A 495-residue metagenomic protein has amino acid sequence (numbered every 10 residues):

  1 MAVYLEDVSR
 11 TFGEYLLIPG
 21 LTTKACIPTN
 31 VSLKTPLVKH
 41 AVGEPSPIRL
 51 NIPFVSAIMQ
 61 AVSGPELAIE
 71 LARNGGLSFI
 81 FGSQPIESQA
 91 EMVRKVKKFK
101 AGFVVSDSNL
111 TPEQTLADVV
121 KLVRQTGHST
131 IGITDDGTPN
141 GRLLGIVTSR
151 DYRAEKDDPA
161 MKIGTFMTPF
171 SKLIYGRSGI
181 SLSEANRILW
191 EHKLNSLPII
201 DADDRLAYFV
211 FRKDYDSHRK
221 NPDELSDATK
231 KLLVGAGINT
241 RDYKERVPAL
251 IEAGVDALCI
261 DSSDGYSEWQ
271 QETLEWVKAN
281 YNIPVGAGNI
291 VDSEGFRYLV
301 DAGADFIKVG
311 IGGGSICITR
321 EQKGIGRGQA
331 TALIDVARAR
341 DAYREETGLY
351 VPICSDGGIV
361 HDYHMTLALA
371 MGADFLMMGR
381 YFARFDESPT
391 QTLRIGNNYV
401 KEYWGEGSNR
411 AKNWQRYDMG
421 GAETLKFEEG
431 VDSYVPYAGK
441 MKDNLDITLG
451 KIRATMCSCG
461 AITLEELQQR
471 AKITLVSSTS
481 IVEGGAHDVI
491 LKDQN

Functional and structural regions predicted by a protein language model:
M1-L21, S108-T111, Y175-R177, S183-E184 (+3 more regions): Alpha/beta catalytic cores of nucleotide-metabolism and tRNA/nucleoside-modifying enzymes
T29-L50, V55-M59, S88-H128, I133-D136 (+5 more regions): Bateman/CBS regulatory modules and CBS-like beta-alpha motifs in cytosolic regions of diverse proteins
G43-P47, A72, K97, V120-R124 (+7 more regions): Surface-exposed amphipathic alpha-helices with a cationic face
P47-S56, G102-D107, F170, D227-A236 (+3 more regions): Short beta-strand/loop segments at the ligand-binding rim of alpha/beta enzyme cores
E66-I69, Y243-A253, V291-V309, I359-D374: Catalytic cores of alpha/beta
F79-Q84, N109-T111, T130-T134, Y175-G176 (+6 more regions): Catalytic beta/alpha-barrel core
F81-Q84, A304-G313, M378-G379: Non-cysteine beta-strand/loop elements that form the S-adenosyl-L-methionine
Q84-K95, N140, E155-A160, R205-L225 (+5 more regions): Active-site-adjacent beta->alpha loops and helix N-cap segments on the catalytic face of soluble alpha/beta enzymes
